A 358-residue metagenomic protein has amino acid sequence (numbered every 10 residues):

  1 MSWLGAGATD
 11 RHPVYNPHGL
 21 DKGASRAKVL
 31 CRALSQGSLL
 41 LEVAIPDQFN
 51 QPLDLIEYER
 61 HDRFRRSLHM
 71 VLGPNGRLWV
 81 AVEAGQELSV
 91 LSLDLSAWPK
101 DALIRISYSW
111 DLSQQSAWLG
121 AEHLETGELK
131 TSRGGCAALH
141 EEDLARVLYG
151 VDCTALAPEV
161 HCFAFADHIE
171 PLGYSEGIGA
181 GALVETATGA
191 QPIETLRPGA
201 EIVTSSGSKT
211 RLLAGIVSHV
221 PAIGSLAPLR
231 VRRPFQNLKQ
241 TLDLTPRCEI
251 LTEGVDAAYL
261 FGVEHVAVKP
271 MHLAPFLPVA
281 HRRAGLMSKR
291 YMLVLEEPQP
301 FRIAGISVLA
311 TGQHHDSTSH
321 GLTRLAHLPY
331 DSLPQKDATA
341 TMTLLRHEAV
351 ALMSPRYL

Functional and structural regions predicted by a protein language model:
G7-T9, V14-Q48: A carbohydrate-recognition surface predominantly in extracellular/luminal proteins
C31, G37-L39, P46-F49, E83-G85 (+6 more regions): Sequence-level preference for short, compositionally simple segments enriched in small aliphatic or small polar residues
L41, A102-W110, L119: Short tryptophan-centered beta-strand motifs in secreted/extracellular beta-sheet-rich domains of glycan-recognition
I56-A81, T131-H140: Glycan-recognition/cleft segments
V82-R105: Short, aromatic/His-centered strand-loop micro-motif at the edge of beta-sheets
K130-T154: Flexible glycan-contacting loops in extracellular carbohydrate-active proteins
I178, A190-R197, I202, L244: Short, well-ordered loop/turn sites that connect or cap secondary structure elements
G179-T186, S205, K209, L213-S319: Long beta-strand-rich cores associated with HINT superfamily self-processing modules
